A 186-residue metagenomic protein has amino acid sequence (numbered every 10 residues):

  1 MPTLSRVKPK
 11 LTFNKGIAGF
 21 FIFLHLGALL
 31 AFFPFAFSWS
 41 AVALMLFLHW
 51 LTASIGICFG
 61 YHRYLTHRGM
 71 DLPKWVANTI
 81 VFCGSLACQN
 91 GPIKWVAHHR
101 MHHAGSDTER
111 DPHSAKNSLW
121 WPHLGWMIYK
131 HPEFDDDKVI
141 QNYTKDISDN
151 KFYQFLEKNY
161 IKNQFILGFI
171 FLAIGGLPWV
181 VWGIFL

Functional and structural regions predicted by a protein language model:
M1-L186: Non-catalytic, topology-defining segments of multipass membrane proteins
